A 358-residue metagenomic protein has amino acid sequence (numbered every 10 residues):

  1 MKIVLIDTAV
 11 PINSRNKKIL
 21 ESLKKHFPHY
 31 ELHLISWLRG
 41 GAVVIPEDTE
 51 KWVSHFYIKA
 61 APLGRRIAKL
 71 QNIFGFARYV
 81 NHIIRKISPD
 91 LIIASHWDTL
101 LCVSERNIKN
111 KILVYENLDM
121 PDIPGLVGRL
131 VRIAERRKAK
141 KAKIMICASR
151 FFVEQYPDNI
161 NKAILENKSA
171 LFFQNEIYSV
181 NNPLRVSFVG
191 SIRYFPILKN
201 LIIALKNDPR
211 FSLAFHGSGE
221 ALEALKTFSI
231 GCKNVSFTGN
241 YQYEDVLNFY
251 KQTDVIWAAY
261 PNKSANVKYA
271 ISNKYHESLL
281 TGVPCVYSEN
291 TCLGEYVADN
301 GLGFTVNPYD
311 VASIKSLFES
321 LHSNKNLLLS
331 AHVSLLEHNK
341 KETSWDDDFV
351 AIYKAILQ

Functional and structural regions predicted by a protein language model:
M1-A42, K140, I144, E166 (+1 more regions): N-terminal subdomain of nucleotide-sugar transferases
V4-L5, I146, Y178-L205, L213-A214 (+1 more regions): Conserved donor-binding/catalytic core segment of Leloir-type glycosyltransferases
T8-N13, K25-Q71, F152-Q155, E289: N-terminal strand-loop element at the rim of the active site of nucleotide-sugar-dependent glycosyltransferases
S14, F172, Y309-A312, S323-I356: A charged, aromatic-enriched C-terminal amphipathic alpha-helix characteristic of glycosyltransferases across folds
E21, A77-R85, L101, Y115 (+1 more regions): Membrane-proximal helix-turn-helix segments that form the acceptor-binding/catalytic region of lipid-linked
S36, D122, E135-R136, K140-E176 (+1 more regions): Donor nucleotide-sugar binding/catalytic pocket of nucleotide-sugar-dependent glycosyltransferases
P196, E244-F249, I256-E277, V286-E295: Nucleotide-sugar-dependent
E223-Q252: Nucleotide-activated donor-binding/catalytic signature segment of Leloir-type glycosyltransferases, i.e., the conserved
